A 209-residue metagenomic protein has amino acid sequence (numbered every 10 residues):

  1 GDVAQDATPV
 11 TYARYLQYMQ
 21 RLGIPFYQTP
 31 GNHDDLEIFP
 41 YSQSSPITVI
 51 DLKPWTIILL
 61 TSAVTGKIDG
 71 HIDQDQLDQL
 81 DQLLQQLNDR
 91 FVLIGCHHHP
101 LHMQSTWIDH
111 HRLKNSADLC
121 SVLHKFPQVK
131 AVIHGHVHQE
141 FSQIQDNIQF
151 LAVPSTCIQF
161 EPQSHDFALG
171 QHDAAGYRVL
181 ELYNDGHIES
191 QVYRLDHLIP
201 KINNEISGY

Functional and structural regions predicted by a protein language model:
G1-I47, D51-L52, S121, K125: Core catalytic region of metal-dependent phosphoesterases/phosphodiesterases, especially metallo-beta-lactamase-like
D2, Y15, G31, L60 (+5 more regions): Divalent metal-coordination and catalytic microenvironments
A4-D6, D35-S44, G66-Q74, S164-G170: Acidic/histidine-rich helix-loop elements that form or flank divalent-metal/phosphate-binding sites at the catalytic
Q5-V10, H33-I38, T65-I68, P100-Q104 (+2 more regions): Active-site environment of divalent metal-dependent phosphoester hydrolases
T48-K53, F141-D146, L180: Short acidic-hydrophobic surface loop/beta-edge motif
P54-V64, L93-C96, I148-P154, Q191-V192: Active-site-proximal beta-strand elements of phosphoester/diester hydrolases
G70-L151, G186, N204-Y209: His/acidic metal-ligating clusters that form di-metal
V122, I144-Y209: Binuclear metal-dependent phosphoesterase catalytic core
